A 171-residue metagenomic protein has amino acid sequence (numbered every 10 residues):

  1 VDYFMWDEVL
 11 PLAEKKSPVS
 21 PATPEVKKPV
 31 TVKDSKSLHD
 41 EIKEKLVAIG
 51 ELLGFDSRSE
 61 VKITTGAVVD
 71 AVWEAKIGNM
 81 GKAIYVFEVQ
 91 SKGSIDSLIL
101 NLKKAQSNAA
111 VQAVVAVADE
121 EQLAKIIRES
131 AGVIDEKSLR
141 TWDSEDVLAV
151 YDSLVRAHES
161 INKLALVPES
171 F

Functional and structural regions predicted by a protein language model:
V1-H39: C-terminal accessory module of base-excision DNA glycosylases/AP lyases that mediates lesion recognition and DNA
P24-E25, N79-A83: Short, basic/glycine-rich phosphate-binding loops at helix/coil junctions that contact nucleotide phosphates
K28-R58: Extended, compositionally biased accessory segments flanking or bridging domains
V47-G81, S91-D96, R156-E169: Active-site metal-binding core of divalent-cation-utilizing nuclease and nuclease-like domains
K62, E120-F171: Domain-level recognition of nuclease-like catalytic cores that cleave nucleotide substrates
K82-S144: Catalytic cores of nucleic-acid endonucleases
